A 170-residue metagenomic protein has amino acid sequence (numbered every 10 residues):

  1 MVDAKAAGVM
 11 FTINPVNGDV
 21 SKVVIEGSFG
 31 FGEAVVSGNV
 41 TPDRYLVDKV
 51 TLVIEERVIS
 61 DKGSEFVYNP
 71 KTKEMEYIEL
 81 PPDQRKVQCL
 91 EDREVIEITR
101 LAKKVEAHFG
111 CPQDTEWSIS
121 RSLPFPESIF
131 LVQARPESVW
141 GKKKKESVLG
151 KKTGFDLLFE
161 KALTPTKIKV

Functional and structural regions predicted by a protein language model:
M1-V170: Conserved mixed alpha/beta core segments that line enzyme active sites in large multi-domain catalysts
